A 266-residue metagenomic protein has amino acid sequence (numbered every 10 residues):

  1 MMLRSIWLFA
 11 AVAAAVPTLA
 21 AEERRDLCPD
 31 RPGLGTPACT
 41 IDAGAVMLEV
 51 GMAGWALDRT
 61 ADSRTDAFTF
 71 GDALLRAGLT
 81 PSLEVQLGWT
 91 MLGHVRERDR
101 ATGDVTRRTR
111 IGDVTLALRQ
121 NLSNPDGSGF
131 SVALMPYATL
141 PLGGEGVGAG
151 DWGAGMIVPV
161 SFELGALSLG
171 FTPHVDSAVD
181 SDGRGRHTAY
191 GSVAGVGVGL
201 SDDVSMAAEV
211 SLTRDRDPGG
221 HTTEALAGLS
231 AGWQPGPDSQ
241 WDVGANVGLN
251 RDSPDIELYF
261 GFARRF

Functional and structural regions predicted by a protein language model:
M1-C28: Cleavable N-terminal export/targeting peptides
A20-F266: Transmembrane beta-barrel domains of Gram-negative outer membranes and organellar outer membranes
